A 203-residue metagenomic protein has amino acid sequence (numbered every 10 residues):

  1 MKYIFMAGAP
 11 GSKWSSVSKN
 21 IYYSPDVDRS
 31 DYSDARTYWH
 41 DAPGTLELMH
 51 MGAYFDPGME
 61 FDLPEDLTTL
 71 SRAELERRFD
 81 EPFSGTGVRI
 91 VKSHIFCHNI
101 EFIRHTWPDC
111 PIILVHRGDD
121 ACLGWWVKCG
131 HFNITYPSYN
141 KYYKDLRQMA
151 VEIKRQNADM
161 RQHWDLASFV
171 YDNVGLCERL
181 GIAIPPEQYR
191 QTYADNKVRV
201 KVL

Functional and structural regions predicted by a protein language model:
M1-R78, P186-L203: PAPS-dependent sulfotransferase catalytic core
F79-F83: Short boundary motifs at domain starts and secondary-structure transition points
S84-I184: PAPS-dependent sulfotransferase catalytic domain
